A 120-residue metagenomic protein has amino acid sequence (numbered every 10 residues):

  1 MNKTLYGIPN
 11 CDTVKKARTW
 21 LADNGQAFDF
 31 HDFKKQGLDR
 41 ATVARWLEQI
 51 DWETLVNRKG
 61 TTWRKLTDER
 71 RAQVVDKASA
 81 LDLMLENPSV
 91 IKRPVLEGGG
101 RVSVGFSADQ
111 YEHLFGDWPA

Functional and structural regions predicted by a protein language model:
M1-T19, N24, D29-Q36: Local sequence-structure signature of Cys/Sec-based thiol-disulfide redox active-site neighborhoods
F33-A120: Thiol/selenol-based redox catalytic cores and closely related redox-interacting motifs
